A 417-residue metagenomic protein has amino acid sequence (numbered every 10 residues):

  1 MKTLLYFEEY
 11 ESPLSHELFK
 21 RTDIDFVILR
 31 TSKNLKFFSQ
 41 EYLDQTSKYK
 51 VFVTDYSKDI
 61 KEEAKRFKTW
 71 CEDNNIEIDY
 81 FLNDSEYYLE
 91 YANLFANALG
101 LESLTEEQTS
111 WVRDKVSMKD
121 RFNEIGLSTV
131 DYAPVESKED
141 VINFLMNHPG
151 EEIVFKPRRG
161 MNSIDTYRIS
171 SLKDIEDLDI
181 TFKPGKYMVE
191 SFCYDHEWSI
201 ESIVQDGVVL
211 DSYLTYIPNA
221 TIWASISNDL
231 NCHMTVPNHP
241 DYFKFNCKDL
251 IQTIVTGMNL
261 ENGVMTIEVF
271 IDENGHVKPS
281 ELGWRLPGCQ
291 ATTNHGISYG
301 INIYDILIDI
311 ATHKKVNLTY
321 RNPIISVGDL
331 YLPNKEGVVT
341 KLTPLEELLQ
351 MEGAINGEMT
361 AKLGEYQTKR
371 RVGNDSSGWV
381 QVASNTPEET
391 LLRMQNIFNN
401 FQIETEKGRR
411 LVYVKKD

Functional and structural regions predicted by a protein language model:
M1-L5: Extreme N-terminal starter segment of soluble prokaryotic enzymes
S12-S15, K33-Q40, V141, V338-V339: Short, charged/polar "capping" segments at the starts of alpha-helices and the immediately preceding loops
F26-K33: Short internal beta-strands
Q40-P134, N143, G373-S376, E389 (+1 more regions): Conserved N-proximal alpha/beta basic substrate-recognition cap immediately N-terminal to, or forming the N-lobe
E124, I308-D417: Peripheral (often C-terminal) accessory segments that flank ATP-dependent C-N-forming ligase machineries
S128-V130, G150-F155, T166-S199, S225-T235 (+2 more regions): Conserved ATP-binding module of the ATP-grasp superfamily
S191-L260, V264, I271, P279 (+2 more regions): ATP-dependent carboxylate/phosphate-activation module, predominantly the ATP-grasp catalytic core and closely related
E261-E273, R410-K416: A short glycine-rich, hydrophobically flanked beta-strand micro-motif that places a catalytic Asp/Glu for divalent metal
